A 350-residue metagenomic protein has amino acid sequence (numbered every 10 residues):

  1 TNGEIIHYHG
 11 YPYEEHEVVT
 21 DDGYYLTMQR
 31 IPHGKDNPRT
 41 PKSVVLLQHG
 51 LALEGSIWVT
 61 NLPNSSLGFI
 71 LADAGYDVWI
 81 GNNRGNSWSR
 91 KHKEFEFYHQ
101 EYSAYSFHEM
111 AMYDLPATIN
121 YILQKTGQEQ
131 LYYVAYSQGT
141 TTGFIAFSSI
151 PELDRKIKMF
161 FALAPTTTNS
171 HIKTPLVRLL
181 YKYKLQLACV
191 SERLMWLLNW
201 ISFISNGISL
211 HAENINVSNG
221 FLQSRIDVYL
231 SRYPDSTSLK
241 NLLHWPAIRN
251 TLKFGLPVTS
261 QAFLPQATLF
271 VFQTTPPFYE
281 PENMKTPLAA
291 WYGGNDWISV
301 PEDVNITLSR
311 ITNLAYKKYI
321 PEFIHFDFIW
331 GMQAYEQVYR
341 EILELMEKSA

Functional and structural regions predicted by a protein language model:
E4-I5, T20, T27-E96: Short, surface-exposed "cap/lid" segments of acyl-processing enzymes
Q100-K125: Alpha/beta-hydrolase active-site loop
Y113, A117, L131, A135-I145: Glycine-rich nucleophile elbow surrounding the catalytic serine of serine-hydrolase chemistry
Q124-E129, T140-F263: Alpha/beta-hydrolase-fold enzymes
T168, G294-S299: Acidic catalytic loop of the alpha/beta-hydrolase fold
M284-K285, A289-Y292, D296: Short beta-strand/loop motif that positions the catalytic acidic residue of the alpha/beta-hydrolase fold
T286, V300-S309: Short alpha-helix in the alpha/beta-hydrolase fold that links the catalytic acid
L314-A350: Catalytic active-site module of serine/aspartate enzymes centered on a nucleophile-bearing elbow/loop
